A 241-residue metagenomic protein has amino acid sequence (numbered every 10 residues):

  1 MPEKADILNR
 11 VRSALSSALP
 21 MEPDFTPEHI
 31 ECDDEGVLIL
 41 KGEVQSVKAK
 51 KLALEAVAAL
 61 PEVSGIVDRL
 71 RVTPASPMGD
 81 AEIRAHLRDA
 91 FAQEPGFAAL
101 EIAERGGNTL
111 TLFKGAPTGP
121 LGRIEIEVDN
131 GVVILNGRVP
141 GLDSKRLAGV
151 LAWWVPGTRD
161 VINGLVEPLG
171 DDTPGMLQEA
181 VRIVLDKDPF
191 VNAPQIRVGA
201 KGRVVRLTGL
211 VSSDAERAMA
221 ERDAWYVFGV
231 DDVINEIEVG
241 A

Functional and structural regions predicted by a protein language model:
M1-A241: N-terminal targeting leaders
